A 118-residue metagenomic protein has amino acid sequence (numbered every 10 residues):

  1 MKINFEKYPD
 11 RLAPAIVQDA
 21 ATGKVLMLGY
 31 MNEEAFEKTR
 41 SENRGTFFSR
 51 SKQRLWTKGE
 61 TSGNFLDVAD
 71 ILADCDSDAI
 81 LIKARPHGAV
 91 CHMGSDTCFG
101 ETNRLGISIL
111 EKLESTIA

Functional and structural regions predicted by a protein language model:
K2-P14, A20-A21, V25-L26, M31-A118: C-terminal binding/interaction regions
